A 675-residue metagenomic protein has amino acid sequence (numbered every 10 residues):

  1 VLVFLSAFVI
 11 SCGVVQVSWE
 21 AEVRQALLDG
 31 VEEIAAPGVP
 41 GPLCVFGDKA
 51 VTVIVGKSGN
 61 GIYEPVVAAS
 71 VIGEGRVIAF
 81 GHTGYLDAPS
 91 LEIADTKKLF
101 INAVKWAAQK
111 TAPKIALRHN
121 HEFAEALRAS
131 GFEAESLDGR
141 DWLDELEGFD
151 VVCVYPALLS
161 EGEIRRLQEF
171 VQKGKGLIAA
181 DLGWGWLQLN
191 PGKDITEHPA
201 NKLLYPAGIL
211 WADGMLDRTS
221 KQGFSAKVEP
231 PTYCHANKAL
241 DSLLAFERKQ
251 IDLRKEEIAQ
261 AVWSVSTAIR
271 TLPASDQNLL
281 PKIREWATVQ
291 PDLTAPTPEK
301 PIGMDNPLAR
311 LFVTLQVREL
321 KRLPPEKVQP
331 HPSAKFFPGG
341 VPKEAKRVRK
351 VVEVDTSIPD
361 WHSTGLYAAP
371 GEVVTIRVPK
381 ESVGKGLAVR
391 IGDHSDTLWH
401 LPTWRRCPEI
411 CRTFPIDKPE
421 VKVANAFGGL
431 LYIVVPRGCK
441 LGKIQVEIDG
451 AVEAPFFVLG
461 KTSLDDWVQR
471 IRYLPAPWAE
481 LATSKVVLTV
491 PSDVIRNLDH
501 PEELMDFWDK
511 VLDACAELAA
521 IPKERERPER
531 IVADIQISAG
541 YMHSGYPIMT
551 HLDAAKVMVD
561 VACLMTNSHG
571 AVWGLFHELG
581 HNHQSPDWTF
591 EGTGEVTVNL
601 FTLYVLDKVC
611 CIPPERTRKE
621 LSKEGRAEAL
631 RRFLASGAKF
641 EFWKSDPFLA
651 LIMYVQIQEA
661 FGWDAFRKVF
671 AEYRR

Functional and structural regions predicted by a protein language model:
S6-E20: Bacterial Sec-dependent signal peptides at the C-terminal "C-region" and cleavage site
Q16-A26, I34-V45, V55-V66, E74 (+4 more regions): Helical hinge/lid and interdomain linker segments adjacent to catalytic or ligand-binding clefts that mediate domain
V77-G81, I115-L117, S136, V151-Y155 (+7 more regions): Structural recognition of the beta-strand scaffold that forms the well-ordered cores of secreted hydrolase catalytic
I115, E447-E480: Low-complexity, Pro/Ser/Thr- and charge-rich linker/hinge segments at domain boundaries
L216, G223-S333, W478, S484-R496 (+2 more regions): Activation corresponds to long, low-complexity, non-globular regions
H235-Q260, G625-R675: Active-site-proximal alpha-helical
L323-P455: Beta-strand-enriched, solvent-exposed domains that form extended recognition/catalytic surfaces
V468-Q469, P477-E659: Catalytic cores of extracellular degradative/oxidative enzymes
